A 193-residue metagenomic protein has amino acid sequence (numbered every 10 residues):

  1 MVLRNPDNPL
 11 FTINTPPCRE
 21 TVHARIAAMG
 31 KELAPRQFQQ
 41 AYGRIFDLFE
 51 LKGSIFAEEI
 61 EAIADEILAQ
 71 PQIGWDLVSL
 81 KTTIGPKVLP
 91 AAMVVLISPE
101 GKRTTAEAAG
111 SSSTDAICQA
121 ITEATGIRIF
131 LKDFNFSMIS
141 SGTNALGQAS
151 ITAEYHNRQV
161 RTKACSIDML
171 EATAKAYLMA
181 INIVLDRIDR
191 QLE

Functional and structural regions predicted by a protein language model:
M1-E193: Terminal or standalone catalytic/regulatory effector modules within metabolic enzymes and repeat proteins
